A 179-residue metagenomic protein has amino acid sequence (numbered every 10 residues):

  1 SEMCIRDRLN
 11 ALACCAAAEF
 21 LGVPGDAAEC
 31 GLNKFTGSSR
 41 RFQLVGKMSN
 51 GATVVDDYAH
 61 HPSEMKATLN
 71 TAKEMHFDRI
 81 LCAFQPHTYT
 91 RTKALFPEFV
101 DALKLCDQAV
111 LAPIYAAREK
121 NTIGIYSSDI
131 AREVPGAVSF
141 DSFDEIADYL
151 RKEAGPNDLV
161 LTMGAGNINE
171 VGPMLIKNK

Functional and structural regions predicted by a protein language model:
S1-E2: A short glycine-threonine-serine/GTX helix/turn-capping micro-motif
R6-Q108: Nucleotide phosphate-binding/pyrophosphate-handling subdomain across enzymes that bind or process nucleotide phosphates
V54-D56, F140-D141, T162-M163: Thr-Gly-centered strand-to-loop micro-motif
A67, A94-F96, T122-I123, R151 (+1 more regions): Short amphipathic alpha-helical segments
N70-E74, P97-D101, I125-S127, P156 (+1 more regions): Short, solvent-exposed amphipathic alpha-helical segments in soluble enzyme and RNA/protein-processing domains
P86-Y89, I114-A117, A165-I168: Short glycine-rich anion-binding loops that position phosphate/pyrophosphate groups of nucleotides and phosphorylated
V100-P156: C-terminal helical cap/extension that packs against the catalytic core of soluble nucleotide-cofactor enzymes
E145-I176: A glycine-rich beta-strand to alpha-helix segment that forms a phosphate/ribose-binding loop at ligand/cofactor sites
